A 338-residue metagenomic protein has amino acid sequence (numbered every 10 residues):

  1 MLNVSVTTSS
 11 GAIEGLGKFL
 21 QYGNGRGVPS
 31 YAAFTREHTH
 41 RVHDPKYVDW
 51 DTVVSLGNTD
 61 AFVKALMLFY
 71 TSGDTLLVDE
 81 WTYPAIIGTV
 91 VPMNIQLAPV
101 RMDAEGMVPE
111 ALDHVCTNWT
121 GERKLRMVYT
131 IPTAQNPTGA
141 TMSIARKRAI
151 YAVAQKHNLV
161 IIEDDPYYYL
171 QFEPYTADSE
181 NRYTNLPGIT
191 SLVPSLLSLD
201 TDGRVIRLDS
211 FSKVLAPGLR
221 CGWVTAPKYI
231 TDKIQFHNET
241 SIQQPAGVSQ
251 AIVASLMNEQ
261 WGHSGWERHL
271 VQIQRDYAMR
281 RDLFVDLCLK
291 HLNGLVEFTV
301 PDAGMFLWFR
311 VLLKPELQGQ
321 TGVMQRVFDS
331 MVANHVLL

Functional and structural regions predicted by a protein language model:
V4-N158, I162, Y168-L199, Y277 (+2 more regions): Conserved core of the PLP fold type I
P29-A33, R148, K228, G247-A251 (+3 more regions): A structural signal for well-ordered alpha-helical segments within the folded catalytic domains of diverse enzymes
T89, A152-V153, K233, D276 (+2 more regions): Alpha-helical scaffold elements within enzyme catalytic domains, especially in hydrolases
P99, Y129-P132, I162-D165, D209 (+3 more regions): Short beta-strand segments
Q171, P227-K228, N258, R310-L312: Residue-level recognition of strand-loop junctions within catalytic nucleotide-signaling folds
P194-R275: Conserved core segment of the aminotransferase class I/II
L270-Q274, A278-V285, V296-K314: Conserved glycine-rich beta-strand-loop-beta hairpin in the small C-terminal domain of fold type I
F328-L338: Conserved PLP cofactor-binding pocket of PLP-dependent enzymes
